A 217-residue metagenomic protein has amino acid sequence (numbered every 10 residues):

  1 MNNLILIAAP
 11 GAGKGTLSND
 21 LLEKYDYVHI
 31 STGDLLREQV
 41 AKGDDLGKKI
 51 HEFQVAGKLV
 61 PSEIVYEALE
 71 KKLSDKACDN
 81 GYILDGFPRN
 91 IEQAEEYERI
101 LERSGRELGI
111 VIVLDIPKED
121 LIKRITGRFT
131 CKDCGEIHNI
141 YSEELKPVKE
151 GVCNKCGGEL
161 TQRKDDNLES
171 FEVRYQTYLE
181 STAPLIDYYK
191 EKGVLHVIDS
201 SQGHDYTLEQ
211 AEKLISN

Functional and structural regions predicted by a protein language model:
M1-N217: Glycine-rich phosphate-binding loop of ATP-dependent small-molecule kinases
